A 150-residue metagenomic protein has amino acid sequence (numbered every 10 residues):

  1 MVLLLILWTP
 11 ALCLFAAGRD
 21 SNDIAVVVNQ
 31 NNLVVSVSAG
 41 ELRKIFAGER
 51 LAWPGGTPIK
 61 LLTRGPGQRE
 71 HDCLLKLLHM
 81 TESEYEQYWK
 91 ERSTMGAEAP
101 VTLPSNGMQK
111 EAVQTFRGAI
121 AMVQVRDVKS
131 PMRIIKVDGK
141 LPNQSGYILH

Functional and structural regions predicted by a protein language model:
M1-A11: Bacterial N-terminal signal peptides
A17-H150: Exported/periplasmic ABC-transporter solute-binding proteins
